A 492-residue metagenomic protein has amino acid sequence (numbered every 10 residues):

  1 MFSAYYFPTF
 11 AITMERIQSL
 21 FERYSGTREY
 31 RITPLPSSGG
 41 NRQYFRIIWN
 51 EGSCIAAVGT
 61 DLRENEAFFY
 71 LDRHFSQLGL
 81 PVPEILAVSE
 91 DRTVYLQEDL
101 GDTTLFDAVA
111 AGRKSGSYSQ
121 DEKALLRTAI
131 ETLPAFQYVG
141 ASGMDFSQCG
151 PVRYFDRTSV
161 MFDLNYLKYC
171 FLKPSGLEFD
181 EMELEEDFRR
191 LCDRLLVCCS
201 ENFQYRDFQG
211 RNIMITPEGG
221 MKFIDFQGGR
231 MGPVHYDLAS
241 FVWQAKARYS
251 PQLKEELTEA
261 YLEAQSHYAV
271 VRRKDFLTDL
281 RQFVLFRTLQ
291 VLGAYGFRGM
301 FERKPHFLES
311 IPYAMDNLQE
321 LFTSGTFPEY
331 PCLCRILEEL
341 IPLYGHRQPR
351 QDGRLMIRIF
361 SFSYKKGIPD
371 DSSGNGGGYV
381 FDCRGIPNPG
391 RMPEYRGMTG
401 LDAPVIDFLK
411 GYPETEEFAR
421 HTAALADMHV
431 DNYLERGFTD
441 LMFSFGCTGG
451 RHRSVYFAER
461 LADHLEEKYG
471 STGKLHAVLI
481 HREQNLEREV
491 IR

Functional and structural regions predicted by a protein language model:
F2-V94, D99, T103, N202 (+2 more regions): Conserved NTP-binding catalytic cores of kinases and kinase-like/nucleotidyltransferase enzymes across multiple kinase
I17, F21-Y24, A141-R153, T158 (+2 more regions): An alpha-helical support segment within catalytic cores of ATP-dependent transferases
Q43-I48, A56, F136, L191-Y236 (+1 more regions): Active-site acidic catalytic loop and adjacent metal/ATP-binding pocket of ATP-dependent phosphoryl transfer enzymes
I47-F162, K173: ATP-binding pocket architecture of kinase catalytic cores
N165-P174, V234-V270, L285-F301, A314-L321: Active-site activation/catalytic loop segments of kinase-like enzymes and analogous catalytic loops in related
G293-R350: ATP/Mg2+ or Mg2+-diphosphate-binding catalytic cores that bind nucleotide phosphates or diphosphates via glycine-rich
Q348-L441, N485: C-terminal accessory "lid"/substrate-recognition subdomains
T439-A462: Catalytic cysteine-centered active loop of the rhodanese-like fold, especially the PTP/DSP P-loop
